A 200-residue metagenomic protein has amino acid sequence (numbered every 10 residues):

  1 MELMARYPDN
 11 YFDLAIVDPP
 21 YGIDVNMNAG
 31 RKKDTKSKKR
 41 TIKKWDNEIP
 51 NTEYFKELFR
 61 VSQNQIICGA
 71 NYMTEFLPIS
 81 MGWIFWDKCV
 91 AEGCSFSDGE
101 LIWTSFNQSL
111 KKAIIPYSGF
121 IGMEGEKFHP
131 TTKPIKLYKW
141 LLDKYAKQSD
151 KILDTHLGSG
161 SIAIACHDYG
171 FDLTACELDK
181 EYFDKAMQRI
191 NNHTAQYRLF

Functional and structural regions predicted by a protein language model:
E2-V17, Y21, V25-R40, F59-R60 (+1 more regions): Class I S-adenosyl-L-methionine
K38-T52: A short acidic, glycine-rich active-site loop that binds or catalyzes chemistry on phosphate/adenosine moieties
E48-N64: A short glycine-rich, Lys/Arg-flanked "PGG" loop and its adjoining helix->strand segment in the class I
